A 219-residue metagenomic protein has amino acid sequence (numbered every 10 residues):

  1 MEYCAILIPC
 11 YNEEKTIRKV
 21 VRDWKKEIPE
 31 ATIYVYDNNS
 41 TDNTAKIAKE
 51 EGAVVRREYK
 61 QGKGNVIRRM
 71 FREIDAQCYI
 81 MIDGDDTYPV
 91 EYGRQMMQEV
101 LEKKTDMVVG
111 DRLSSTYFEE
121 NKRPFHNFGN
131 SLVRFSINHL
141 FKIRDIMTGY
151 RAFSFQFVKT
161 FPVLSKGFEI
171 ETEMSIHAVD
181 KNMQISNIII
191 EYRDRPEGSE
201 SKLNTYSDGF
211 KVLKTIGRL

Functional and structural regions predicted by a protein language model:
M1-Y3, Q95, V163-L219: Hydrophobic helical membrane-anchoring modules
N12-K26: Short, well-formed alpha-helical segments that are part of the catalytic scaffolds of diverse glycosyltransferases
E13-T16, S40, K63: Donor nucleotide-sugar binding loop of glycosyltransferases
D37-A45: A conserved acidic beta->alpha catalytic loop
N38, I82-G84: Active-site acidic Asp-centered loop
Y59-E73, V90-F168, D194-F210: Acceptor/aglycone-binding surface of glycosyltransferases and processive sugar-polymer synthases
A76, G84-T87: Short acidic donor-binding/metal-coordinating loop in glycosyltransferase active sites
Y79: Short aromatic/hydrophobic "clamp" motif used to bind/position activated sugar donors
